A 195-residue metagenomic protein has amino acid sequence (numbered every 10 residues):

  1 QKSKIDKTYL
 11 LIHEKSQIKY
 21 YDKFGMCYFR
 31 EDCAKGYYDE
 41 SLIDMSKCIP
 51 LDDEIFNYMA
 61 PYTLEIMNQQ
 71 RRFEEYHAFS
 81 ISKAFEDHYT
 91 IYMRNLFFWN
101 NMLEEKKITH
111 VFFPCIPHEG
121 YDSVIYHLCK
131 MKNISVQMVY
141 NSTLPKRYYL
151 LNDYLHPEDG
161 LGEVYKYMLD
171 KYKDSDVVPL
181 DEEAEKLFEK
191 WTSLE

Functional and structural regions predicted by a protein language model:
K2-R94, L144-E195: Conserved N-terminal ligand/cofactor-binding loop architecture of enzyme catalytic domains
F98-G162: Conserved nucleotide-sugar donor-interacting segment of glycosyltransferase catalytic cores, predominantly GT-B
